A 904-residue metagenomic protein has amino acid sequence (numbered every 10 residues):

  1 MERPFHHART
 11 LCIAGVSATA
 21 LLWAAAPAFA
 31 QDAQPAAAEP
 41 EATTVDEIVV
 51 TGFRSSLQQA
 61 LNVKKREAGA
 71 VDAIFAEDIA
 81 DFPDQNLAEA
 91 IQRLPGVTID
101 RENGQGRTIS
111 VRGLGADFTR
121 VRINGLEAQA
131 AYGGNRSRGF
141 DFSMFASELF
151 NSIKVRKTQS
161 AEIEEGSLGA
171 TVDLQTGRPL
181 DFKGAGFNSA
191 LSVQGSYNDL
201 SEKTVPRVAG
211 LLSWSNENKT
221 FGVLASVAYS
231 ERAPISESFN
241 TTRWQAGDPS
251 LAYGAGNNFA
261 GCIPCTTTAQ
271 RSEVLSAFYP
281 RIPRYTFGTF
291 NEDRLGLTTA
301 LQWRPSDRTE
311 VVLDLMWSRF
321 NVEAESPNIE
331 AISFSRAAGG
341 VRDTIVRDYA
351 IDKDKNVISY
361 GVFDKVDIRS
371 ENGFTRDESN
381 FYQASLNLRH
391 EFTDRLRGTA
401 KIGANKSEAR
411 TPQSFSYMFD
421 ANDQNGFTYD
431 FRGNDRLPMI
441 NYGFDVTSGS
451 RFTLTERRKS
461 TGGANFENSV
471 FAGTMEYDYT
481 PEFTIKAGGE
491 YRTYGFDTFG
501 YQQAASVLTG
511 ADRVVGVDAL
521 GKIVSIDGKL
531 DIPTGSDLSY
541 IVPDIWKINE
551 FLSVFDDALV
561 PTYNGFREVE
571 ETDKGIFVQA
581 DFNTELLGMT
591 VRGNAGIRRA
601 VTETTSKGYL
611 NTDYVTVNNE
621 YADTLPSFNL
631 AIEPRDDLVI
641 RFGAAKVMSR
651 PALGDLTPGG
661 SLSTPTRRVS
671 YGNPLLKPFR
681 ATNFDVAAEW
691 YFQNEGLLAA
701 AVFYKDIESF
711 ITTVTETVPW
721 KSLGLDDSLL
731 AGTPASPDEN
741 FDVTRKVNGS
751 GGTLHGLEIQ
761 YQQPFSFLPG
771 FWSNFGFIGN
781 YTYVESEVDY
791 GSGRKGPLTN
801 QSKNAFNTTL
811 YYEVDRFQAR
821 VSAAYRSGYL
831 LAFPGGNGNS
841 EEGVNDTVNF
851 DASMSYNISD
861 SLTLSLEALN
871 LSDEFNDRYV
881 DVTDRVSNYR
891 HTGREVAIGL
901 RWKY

Functional and structural regions predicted by a protein language model:
V49-F82, T108, A116, L126 (+1 more regions): N-terminal periplasmic "start-of-domain" segments of outer-membrane beta-barrel proteins
A88-A130, K157: Extracytoplasmic beta-strand/coil segments of soluble accessory domains associated with Gram-negative outer-membrane
Y132-G139, E148-V155, E162-C265, T289-L295 (+2 more regions): Outer-membrane beta-barrel translocator/receptor signature
K157, T176, G195-D199, Y229-A233 (+17 more regions): Transmembrane beta-strands of outer-membrane beta-barrel pores
T176, V193-G195, T204-S215, R281-S326 (+11 more regions): Outer-membrane beta-barrel transmembrane strands
S250-P280, R342-V366, F427-T455, L508-G565 (+1 more regions): Flexible glycine-rich, low-complexity coil/linker segments exposed to the extracellular/periplasmic environment
Y704-D706, L723-F833, S872: Gram-negative outer-membrane beta-barrel transporters
E708-S709, Y825-P834, S855-Y904: C-terminal beta-signal and adjacent terminal beta-strands/loops of Gram-negative outer-membrane beta-barrel proteins
